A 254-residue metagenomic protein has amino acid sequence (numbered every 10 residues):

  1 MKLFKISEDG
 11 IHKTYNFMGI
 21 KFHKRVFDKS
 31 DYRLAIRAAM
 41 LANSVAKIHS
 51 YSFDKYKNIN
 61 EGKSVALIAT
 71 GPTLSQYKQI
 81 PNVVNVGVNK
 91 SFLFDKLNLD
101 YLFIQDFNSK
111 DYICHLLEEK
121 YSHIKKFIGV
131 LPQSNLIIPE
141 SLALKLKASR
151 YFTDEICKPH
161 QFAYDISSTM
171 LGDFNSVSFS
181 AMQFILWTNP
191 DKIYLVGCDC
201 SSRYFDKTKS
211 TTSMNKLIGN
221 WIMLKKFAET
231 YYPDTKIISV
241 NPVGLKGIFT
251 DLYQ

Functional and structural regions predicted by a protein language model:
M1-R37: Boundary detector for helix-to-coil junctions that initiate low-complexity/charged tails
D28-Q254: Metal-ion/cofactor- or nucleotide/acyl-coenzyme-handling active-site neighborhoods
